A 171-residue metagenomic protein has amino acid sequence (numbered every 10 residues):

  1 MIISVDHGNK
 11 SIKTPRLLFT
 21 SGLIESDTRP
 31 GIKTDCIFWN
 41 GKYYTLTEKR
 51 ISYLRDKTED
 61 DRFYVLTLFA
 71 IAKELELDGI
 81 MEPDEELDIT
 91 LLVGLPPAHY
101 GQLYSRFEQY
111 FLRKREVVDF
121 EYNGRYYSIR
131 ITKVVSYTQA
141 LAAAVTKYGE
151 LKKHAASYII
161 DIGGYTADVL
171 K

Functional and structural regions predicted by a protein language model:
M1-I159: Nucleotide/phosphate-binding catalytic cleft detector across ATP-hydrolyzing and phosphate-transferring enzymes
A155-K171: Glycine-rich phosphate-binding loop of actin/hexokinase-like ATP-binding domains
